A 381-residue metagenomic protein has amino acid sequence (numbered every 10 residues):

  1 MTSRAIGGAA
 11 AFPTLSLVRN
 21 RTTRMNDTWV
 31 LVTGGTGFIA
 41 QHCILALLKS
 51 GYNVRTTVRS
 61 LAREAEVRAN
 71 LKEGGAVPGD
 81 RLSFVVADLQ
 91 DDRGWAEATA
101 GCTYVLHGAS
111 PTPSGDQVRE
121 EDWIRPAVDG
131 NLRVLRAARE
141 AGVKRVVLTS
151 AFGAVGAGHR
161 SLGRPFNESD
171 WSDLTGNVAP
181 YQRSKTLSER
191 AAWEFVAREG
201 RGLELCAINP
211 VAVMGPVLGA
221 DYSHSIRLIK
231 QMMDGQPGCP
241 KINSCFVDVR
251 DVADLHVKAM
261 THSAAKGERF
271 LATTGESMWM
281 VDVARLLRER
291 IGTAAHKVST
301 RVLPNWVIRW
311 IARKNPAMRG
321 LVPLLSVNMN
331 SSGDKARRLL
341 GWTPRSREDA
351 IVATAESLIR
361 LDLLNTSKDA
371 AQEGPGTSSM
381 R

Functional and structural regions predicted by a protein language model:
N20, L255-A317, R338, R347-R381: Mid/C-terminal beta-alpha module of Rossmann-like enzyme folds, strongest in SDR-family dehydrogenases/epimerases
W29-Y52: N-terminal Rossmann NAD(P)H-binding glycine-rich loop of SDR-like oxidoreductase domains
E66, K72-D129: NAD(P)H-binding glycine-rich loop region in Rossmannoid oxidoreductase-like domains and their noncatalytic homologs
H107, P111, G115-Y181: Conserved Rossmann-fold NAD(P)-dependent oxidoreductase catalytic core, especially the SDR/UDP-sugar
D116-Q117, S172-V178, G219-A220, H224-V247 (+1 more regions): A conserved pocket-lining segment of Rossmann-fold NAD(P)-dependent short-chain dehydrogenase/reductase
G176-L205: Active-site Tyr-X1-5-Lys
E199-L203, G215-I226, A259-F270, A294: Glycine/proline-rich active-site loop of Rossmann-fold NAD(P)-dependent oxidoreductases
W310-G341: Conserved C-terminal active-site "lid" loop/helix of NAD(P)H-dependent oxidoreductases that clamps the redox cofactor
